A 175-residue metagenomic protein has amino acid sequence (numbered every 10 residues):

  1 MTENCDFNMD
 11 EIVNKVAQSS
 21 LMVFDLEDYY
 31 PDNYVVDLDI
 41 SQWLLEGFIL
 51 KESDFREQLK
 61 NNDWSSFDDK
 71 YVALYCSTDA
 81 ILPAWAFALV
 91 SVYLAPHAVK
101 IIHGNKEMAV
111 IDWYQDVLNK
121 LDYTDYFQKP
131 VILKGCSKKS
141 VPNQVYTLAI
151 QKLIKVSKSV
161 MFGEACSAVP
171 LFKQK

Functional and structural regions predicted by a protein language model:
T2-V72, S77-I81, S91, V156-S159 (+2 more regions): N-terminal, charge-rich interaction modules
L59-K60, I101, N143-V145, K152-L153: A domain-level signal for the structural core that forms small-molecule/cofactor-binding pockets and catalytic centers
K60, N119-Y123, I154: Signal for well-folded cores of large energy- and translation-related assemblies
V72-S77, I102-G104, P130-C136: Short glycine-rich or small-residue beta-strand-to-loop segments that form or flank ligand, phosphate, metal/Fe-S
S77-A84, S137-Q144, S167: Gly/Ser/Thr-rich loops at beta-strand to alpha-helix junctions that form or flank small-molecule/cofactor-binding
A86-D125, A165-S167: Long, charge-dense
L89-L94, V145-I154: Short, non-transmembrane amphipathic alpha-helical segments
Y123-T147: Extended, charge-rich low-complexity interaction segments
